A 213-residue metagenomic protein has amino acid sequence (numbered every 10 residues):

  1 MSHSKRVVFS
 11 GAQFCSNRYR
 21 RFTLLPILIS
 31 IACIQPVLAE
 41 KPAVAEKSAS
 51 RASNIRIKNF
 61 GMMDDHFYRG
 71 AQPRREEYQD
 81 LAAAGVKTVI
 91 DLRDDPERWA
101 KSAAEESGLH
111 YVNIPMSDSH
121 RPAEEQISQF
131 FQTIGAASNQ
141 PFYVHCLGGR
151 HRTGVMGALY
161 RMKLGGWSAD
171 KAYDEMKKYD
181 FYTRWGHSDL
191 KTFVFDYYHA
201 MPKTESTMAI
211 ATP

Functional and structural regions predicted by a protein language model:
S4-L24: Bacterial N-terminal signal peptides that target proteins for export
L28-Y143, V155-P213: Cys-dependent protein tyrosine phosphatase-like superfamily
C146: Short cysteine clusters
G149: Substrate/cofactor-recognition hotspot
R152: Glycine/aspartate-rich loop-and-adjacent alpha/beta segment that forms the canonical ThDP
